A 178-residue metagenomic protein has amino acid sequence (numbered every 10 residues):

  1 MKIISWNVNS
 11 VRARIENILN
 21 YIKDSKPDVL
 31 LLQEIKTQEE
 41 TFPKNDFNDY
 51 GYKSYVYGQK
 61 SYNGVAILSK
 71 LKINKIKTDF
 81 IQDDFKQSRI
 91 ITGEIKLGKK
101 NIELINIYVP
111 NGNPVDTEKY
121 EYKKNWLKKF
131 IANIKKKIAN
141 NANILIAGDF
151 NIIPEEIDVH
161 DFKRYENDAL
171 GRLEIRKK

Functional and structural regions predicted by a protein language model:
M1-S10, N101-N113, A147: Active-site-proximal beta-strand elements of phosphoester/diester hydrolases
M1-Y52, Y62-V65, P154: N-terminal, active-site-proximal structural segment of metallo-dependent hydrolase catalytic domains
N20-I22, I90-K99, K129-A142: Short amphipathic alpha-helices and their capping/turn segments at secondary-structure boundaries
L30-Q33, V56, L145-G148: Active-site neighborhood of phospho(di)ester-bond hydrolases with catalytic His/Asp-centered motifs
I35-Q38, F42-P114: Structured beta-strand-rich core segments of catalytic domains in phosphoester-bond hydrolases
F42-K44, T117, E156-D161: Short aromatic-enriched loop/helix-cap "lid" or pocket-rim segments at secondary-structure transitions that line
Y50, W126-K178: Metal-dependent phosphoesterases centered on the DNase I-like endonuclease/exonuclease/phosphatase
I81, V109-L127, K163-N167: Surface-exposed cleft-lining segments at the edges of enzyme active sites
